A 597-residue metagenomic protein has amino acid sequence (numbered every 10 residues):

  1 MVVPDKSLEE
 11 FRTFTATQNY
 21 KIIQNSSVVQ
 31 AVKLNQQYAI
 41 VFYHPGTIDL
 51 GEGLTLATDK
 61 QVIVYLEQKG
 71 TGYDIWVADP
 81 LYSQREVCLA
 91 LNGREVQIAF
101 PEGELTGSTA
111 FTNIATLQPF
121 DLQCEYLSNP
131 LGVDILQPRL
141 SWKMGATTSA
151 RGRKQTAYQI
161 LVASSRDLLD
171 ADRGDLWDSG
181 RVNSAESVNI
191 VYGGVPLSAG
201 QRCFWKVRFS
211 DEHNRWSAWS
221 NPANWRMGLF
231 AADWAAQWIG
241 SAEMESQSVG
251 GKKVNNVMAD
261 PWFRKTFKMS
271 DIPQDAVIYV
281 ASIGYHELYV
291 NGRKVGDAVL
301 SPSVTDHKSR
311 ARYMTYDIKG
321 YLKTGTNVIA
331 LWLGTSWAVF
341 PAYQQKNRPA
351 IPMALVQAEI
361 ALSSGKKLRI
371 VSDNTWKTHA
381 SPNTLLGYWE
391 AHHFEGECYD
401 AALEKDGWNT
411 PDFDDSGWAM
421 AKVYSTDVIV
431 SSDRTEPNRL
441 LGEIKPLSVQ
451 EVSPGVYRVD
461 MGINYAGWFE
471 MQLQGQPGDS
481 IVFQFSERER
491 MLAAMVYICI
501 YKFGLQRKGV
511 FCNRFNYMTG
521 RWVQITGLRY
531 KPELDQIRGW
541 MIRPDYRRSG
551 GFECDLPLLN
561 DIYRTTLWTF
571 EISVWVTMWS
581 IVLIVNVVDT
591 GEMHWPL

Functional and structural regions predicted by a protein language model:
M1: Hydrophobic, well-ordered secondary-structure elements that form the walls of internal hydrophobic environments
P4-A115: Non-catalytic terminal regions with compositionally biased, polar/charged low complexity
L117-R202, K206-I584, D589: Extracellular/oxidizing-compartment recognition motifs
D589-L597: Well-ordered alpha-helical segments within folded domains of soluble proteins
